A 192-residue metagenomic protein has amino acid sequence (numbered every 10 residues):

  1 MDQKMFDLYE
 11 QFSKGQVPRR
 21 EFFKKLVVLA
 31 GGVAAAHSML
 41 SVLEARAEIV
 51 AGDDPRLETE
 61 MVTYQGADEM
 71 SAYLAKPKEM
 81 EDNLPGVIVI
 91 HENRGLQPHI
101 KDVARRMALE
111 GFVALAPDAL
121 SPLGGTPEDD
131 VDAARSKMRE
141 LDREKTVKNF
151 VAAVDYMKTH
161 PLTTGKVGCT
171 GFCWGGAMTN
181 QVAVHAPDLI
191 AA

Functional and structural regions predicted by a protein language model:
M1-E21: N-terminal secretory signal peptides
P18-A36: N-terminal export leaders
E48-M80: N-terminal cap/lid segment of alpha/beta-hydrolase-fold proteins
N83-H91: Short beta-strand element of the alpha/beta-hydrolase
P98-P117: Short amphipathic alpha-helix adjacent to the substrate-entry channel of hydrolases
L120-E144: Cap/lid segment of the alpha/beta-hydrolase catalytic domain
S136-T159: Alpha/beta-hydrolase active-site loop
A152-A192: Primarily recognizes the serine-hydrolase "nucleophile elbow" in alpha/beta-hydrolase and SGNH/GDSL folds
